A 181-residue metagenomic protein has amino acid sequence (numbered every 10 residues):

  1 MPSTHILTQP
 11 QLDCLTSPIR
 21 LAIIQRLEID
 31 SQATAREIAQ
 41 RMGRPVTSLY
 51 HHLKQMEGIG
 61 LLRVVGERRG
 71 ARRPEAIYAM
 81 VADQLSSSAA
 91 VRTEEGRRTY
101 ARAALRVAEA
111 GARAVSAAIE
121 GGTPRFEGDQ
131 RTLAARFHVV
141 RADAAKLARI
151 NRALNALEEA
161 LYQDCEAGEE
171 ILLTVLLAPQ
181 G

Functional and structural regions predicted by a protein language model:
M1-D13: Short, Lys/Arg-enriched N-terminal segment that forms or immediately precedes the first helix of a structured domain
P10-I19, T34, E67-V91: Short, cationic-aromatic polyanion-contact patches
L21-Q25: Pre-recognition alpha-helix immediately N-terminal to the DNA-recognition helix within helix-turn-helix or winged-helix
E37-R41: A short acidic, leucine-rich amphipathic alpha-helix
G60: Glycine-centered, phosphate/nucleic-acid-interacting loop/turn motifs that mediate DNA/RNA or nucleotide
A79-H138: Amphipathic alpha-helical dimerization/coiled-coil segments that flank or bridge DNA-binding/regulatory modules
E120-G181: Charged, low-complexity intrinsically disordered regulatory/assembly segments
